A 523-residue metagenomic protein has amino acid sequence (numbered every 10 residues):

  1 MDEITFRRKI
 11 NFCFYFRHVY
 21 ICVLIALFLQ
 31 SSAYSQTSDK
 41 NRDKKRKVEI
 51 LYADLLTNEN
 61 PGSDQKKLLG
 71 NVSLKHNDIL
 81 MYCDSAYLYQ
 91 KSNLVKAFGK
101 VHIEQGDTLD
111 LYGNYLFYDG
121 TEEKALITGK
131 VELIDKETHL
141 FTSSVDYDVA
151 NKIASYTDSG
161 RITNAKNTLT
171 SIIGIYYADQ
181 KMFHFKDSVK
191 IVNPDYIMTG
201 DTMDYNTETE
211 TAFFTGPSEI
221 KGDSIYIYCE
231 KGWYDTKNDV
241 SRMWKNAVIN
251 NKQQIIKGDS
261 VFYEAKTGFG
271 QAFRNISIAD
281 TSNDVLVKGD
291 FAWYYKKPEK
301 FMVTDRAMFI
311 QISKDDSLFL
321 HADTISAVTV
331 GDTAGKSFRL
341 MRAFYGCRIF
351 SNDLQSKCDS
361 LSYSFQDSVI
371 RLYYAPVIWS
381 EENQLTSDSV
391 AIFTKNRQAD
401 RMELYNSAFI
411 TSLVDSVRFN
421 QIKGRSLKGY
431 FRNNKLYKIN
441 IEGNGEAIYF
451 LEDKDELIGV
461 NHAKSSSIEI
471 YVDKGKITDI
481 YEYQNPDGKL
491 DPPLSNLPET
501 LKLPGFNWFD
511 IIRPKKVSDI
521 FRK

Functional and structural regions predicted by a protein language model:
M1-N41: Bacterial Sec-dependent N-terminal signal peptides
Y34-K523: N-terminal amphipathic/hydrophobic interface segments
